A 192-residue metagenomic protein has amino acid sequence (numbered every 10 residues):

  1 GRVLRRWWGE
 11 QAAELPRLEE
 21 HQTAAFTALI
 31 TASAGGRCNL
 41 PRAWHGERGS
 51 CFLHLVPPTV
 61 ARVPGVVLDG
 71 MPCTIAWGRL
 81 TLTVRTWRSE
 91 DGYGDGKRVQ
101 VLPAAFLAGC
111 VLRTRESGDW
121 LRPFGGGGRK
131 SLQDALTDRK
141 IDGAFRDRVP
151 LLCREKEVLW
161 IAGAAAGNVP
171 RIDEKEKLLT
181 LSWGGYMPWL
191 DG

Functional and structural regions predicted by a protein language model:
G1-G192: AMP-forming adenylation/ATP pyrophosphatase catalytic core
